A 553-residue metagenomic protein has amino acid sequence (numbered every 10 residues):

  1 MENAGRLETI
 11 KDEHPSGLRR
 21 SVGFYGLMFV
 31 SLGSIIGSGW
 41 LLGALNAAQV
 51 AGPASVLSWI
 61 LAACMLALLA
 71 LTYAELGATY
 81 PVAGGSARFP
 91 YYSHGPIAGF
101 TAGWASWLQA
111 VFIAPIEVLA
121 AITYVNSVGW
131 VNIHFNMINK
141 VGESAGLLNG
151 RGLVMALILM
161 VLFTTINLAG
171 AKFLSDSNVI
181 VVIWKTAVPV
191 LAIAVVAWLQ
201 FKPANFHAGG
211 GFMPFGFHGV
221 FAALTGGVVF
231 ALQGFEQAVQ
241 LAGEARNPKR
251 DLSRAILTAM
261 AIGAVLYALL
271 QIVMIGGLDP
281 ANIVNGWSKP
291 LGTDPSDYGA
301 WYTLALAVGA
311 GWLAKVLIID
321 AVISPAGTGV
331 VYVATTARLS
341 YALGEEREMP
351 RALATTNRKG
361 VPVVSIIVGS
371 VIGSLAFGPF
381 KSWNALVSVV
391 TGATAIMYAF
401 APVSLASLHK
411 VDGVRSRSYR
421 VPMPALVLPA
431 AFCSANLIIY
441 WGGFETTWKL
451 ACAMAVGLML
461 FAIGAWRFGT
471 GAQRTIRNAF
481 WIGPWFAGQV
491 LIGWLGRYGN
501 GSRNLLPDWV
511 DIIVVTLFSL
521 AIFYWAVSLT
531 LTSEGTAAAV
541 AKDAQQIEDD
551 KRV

Functional and structural regions predicted by a protein language model:
M1-L45, Q49-A54, A67-A74, A83 (+3 more regions): Membrane-interface "cap" regions at the ends of multi-pass membrane proteins
R19, F24, P96, V111 (+9 more regions): Loop-to-transmembrane helix boundary motifs in multi-pass membrane proteins
R19, L42-R151, A259-I262, D508-T516: Extracellular loop-to-transmembrane helix junctions
V22-G39, A156-L162, V196, F212-G277 (+2 more regions): Hydrophobic, membrane-embedded alpha-helices of multi-pass small-molecule transporters
V82, A105-A120, L232, Q237-A245 (+3 more regions): Membrane-helix boundary/coupling elements in multi-pass transport proteins
R88-P90, G95, N126-E143, A255-V330 (+1 more regions): TM-loop-TM module centered on a large, flexible mid-protein loop between adjacent transmembrane helices in multi-pass
R151-F201, F215, I256-M260, V390-A399 (+2 more regions): Membrane-interface loop-to-helix entry segments
T356-K359, Y398-L491, D550: C-terminal membrane-solvent junction of multi-pass transporters and transport-like membrane proteins
